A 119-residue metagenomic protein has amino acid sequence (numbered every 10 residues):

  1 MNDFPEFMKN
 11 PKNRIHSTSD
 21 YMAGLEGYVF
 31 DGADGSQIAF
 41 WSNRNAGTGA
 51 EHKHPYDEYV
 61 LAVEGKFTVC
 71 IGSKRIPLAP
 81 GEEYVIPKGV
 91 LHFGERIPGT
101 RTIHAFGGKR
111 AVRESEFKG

Functional and structural regions predicted by a protein language model:
M1-F40, A50, G119: A short, N-terminal "cap"/entry segment at the start of jelly-roll beta-barrel domains of the cupin/DSBH fold
A33-D34, C70-K74, I97: Short strand-coil-strand connectors
G35, N45-P55, A111: Short beta-strand/loop turn elements enriched in aromatics
F40, V69, T102-H104: Short hydrophobic/aromatic-rich beta-strand segments that constitute the beta-sheet cores of beta-sandwich/beta-barrel
N43, K53-V69: Short, conserved beta-strand element in jelly-roll/cupin
V63-E64, P80, P98: A cytosolic small-molecule/anion-sensing beta-strand core signal
S73-K88: Short acidic-glycine-tyrosine-enriched beta hairpin
K88-E114: Ligand-binding loop in jelly-roll beta-barrel domains
